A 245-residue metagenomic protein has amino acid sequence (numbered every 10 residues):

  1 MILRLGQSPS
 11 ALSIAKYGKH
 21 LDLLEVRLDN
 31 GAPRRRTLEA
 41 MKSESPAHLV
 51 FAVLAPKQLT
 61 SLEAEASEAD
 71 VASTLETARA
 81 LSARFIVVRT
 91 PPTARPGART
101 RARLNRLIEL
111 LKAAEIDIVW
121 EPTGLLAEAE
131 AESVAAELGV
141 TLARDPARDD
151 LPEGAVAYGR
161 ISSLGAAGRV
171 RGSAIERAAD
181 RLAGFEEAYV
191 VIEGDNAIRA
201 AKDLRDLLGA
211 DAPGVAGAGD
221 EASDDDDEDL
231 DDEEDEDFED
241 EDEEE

Functional and structural regions predicted by a protein language model:
M1-E245: Residues lining hydrophobic/aromatic ligand-binding pockets adjacent to catalytic sites
